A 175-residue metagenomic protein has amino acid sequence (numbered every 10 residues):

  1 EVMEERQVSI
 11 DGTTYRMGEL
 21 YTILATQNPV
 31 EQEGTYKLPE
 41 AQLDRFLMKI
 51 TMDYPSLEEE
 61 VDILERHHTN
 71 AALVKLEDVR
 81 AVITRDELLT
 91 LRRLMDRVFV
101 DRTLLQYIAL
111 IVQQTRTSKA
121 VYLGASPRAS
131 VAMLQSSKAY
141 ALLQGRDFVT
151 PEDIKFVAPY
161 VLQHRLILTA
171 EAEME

Functional and structural regions predicted by a protein language model:
V2, H67, I111, M133 (+1 more regions): Conserved catalytic core of Hanks-type protein kinase domains
M3-V98, K138-L143: Canonical AAA+ ATPase core
L20, L43-D44, E60, L105 (+3 more regions): Alpha-helical structural signal
T26, E77-T84, L105-Q106, G145-L162: Conserved C-terminal helix/linker of AAA+ ATPases
L57, V61-E65, L105, A109 (+1 more regions): An amphipathic alpha-helix signature
L76-S130: Conserved AAA+ ATPase small/helical "lid" subdomain
T115-E175: C-terminal engagement/docking regions of AAA+ P-loop ATPases
